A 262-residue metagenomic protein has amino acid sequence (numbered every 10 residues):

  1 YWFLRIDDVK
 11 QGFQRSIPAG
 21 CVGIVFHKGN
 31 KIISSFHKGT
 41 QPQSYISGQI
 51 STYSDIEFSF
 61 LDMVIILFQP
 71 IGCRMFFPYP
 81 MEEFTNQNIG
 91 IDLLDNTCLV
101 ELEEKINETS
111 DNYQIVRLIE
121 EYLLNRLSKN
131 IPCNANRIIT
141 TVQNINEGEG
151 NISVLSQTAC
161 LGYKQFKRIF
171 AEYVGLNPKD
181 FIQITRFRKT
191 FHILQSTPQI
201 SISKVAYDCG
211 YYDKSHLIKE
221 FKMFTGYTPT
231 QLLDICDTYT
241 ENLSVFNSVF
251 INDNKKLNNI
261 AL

Functional and structural regions predicted by a protein language model:
Y1-G148, I152-S153, T158-Y163, N177 (+4 more regions): Alpha-helical bundle regulatory/interaction domains
G150, K167-E172, L176-I182: Long, low-complexity intrinsically disordered regions
E172-L176, E220-L232: A secondary-structure capping/hinge motif
